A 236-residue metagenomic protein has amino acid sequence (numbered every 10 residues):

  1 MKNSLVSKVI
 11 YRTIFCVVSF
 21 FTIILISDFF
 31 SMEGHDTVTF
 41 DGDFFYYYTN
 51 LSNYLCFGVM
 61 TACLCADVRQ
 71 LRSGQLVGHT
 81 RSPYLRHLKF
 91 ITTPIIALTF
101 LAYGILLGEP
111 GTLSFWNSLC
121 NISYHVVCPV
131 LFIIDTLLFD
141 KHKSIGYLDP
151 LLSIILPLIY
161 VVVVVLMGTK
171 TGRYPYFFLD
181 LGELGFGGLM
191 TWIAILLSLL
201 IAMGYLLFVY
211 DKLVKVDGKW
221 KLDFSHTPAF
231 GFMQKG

Functional and structural regions predicted by a protein language model:
K2, V6-D67: Early transmembrane hairpin module of multi-pass membrane proteins
K8-I10, Y46-Y47, T169-L206: Membrane-interface transmembrane-helix boundary segments in multi-pass integral membrane proteins
V18-D28, C63, H87-L107: Small-polar-interrupted transmembrane alpha-helices in polytopic inner-membrane proteins
S27-T37, G104-L113, K170: Juxtamembrane "helix-exit" motif on the non-cytosolic side of transmembrane helices
V38-Y47, T112-Y124, I145-L151, F178-E183 (+1 more regions): Non-cytosolic membrane-interface motifs at loop->transmembrane helix junctions
Q75-I95, G146-I154: Interfacial segments of alpha-helical transmembrane regions
P129-I145: Alpha-helical transmembrane segments in multipass membrane proteins, preferentially the mid-helix core
K215-Q234: Short, highly charged, low-complexity non-transmembrane loops/tails of multi-pass membrane proteins
